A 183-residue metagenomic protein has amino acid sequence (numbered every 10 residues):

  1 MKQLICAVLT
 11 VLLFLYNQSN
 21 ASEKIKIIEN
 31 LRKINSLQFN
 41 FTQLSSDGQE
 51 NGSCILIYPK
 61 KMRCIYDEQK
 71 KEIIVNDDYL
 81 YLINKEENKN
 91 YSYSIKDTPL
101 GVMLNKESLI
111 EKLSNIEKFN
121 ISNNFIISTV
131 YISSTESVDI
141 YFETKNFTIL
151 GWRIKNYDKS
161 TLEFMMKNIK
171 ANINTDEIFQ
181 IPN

Functional and structural regions predicted by a protein language model:
K2-T10: Sec-dependent signal peptide recognition, specifically the positively charged N-region followed immediately by
T10-Q18: Hydrophobic h-region of N-terminal signal peptides that target proteins for export in Gram-negative bacteria
S19-E23: Boundary at the C-terminal end of the N-terminal hydrophobic targeting segment
E29-Q49: A short, Trp-centered hydrophobic/proline-enriched beta-strand micro-motif
F39-F41, M62-Y66, L80-I83, I127-S128 (+1 more regions): Short hydrophobic/aromatic-rich beta-strand segments that constitute the beta-sheet cores of beta-sandwich/beta-barrel
C54-V102, L162: An acidic-aromatic
E86-F125: Flexible, surface-exposed loop/linker segments and immediately adjacent secondary-structure boundaries
E111-N183: Gly/Pro-enriched, hydrophobic low-complexity segments that function as extracytoplasmic propeptides/linkers
